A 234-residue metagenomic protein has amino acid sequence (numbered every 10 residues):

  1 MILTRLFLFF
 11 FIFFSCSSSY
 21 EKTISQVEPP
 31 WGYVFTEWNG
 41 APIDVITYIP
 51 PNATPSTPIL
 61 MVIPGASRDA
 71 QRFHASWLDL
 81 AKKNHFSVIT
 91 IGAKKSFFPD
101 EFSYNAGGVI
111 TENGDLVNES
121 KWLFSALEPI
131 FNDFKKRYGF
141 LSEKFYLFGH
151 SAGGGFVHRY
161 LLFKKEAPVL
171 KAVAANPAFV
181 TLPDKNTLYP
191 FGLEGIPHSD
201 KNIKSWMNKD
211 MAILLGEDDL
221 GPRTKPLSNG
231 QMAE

Functional and structural regions predicted by a protein language model:
M1-F9: Sec-dependent signal peptide recognition, specifically the positively charged N-region followed immediately by
C16-I59, D69-R72, K83-F86, G92 (+9 more regions): A domain-start/cap signature at the N-terminus of enzymes
P64-R68: Active-site glycine-rich loops that stabilize anionic/oxyanionic intermediates across multiple enzyme folds
A70-L78, A93, K225: The serine-hydrolase catalytic nucleophile loop
L80-K83, E166, I203-M207: Short, conserved loop/helix-junction motifs that constitute active-site signature segments in enzyme catalytic cores
A81, F131, Y160-L161: A conserved amphipathic alpha-helix that caps or lines the catalytic cleft of carbohydrate- and lipid-modifying enzymes
F124-E143: Conserved acidic catalytic loop of the alpha/beta-hydrolase fold
L170-E234: The feature captures the conserved acid-bearing segment of alpha/beta-hydrolase catalytic domains
